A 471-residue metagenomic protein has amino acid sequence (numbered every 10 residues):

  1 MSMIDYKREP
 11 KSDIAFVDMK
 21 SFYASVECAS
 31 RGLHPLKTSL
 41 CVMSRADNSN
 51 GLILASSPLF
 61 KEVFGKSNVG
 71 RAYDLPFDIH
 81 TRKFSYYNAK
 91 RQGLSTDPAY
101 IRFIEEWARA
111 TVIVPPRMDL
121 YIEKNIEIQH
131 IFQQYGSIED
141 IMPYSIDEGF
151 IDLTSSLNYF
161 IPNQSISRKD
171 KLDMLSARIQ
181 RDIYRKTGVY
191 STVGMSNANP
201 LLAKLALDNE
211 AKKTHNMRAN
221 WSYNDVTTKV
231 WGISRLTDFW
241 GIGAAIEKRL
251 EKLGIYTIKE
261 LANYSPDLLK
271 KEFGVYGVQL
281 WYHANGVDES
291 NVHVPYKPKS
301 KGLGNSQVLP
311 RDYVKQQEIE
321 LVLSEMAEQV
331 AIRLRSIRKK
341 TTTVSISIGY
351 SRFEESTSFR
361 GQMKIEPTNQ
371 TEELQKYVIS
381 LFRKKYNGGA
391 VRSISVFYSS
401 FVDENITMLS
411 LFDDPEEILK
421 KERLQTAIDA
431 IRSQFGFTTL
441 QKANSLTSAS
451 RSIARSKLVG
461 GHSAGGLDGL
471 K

Functional and structural regions predicted by a protein language model:
M1-F150, S155-L157, A284: Residues that scaffold, gate, or flank divalent-cation-dependent active/transport sites
I4-E9, F16, E62, D238 (+1 more regions): DNA-contacting surface of Y-family translesion DNA polymerases
V26, R360-K471: Acidic, metal-coordinating catalytic segment for phosphate/diphosphate chemistry, firing primarily on the Nudix
A108, P143-E148, M195-N199, K339-T343 (+1 more regions): Short Gly/Ser/Thr- and Asp/Glu-enriched loop/turn motifs at secondary-structure junctions
I146-G149, K340-E354, F397-E404: Core structural elements
F150-Q180, G254: Catalytic palm subdomain of template-directed nucleic-acid polymerases, centered on the conserved carboxylate motif
L175-T237: Long, highly charged, low-complexity intrinsically disordered interaction regions that mediate electrostatic DNA/RNA
